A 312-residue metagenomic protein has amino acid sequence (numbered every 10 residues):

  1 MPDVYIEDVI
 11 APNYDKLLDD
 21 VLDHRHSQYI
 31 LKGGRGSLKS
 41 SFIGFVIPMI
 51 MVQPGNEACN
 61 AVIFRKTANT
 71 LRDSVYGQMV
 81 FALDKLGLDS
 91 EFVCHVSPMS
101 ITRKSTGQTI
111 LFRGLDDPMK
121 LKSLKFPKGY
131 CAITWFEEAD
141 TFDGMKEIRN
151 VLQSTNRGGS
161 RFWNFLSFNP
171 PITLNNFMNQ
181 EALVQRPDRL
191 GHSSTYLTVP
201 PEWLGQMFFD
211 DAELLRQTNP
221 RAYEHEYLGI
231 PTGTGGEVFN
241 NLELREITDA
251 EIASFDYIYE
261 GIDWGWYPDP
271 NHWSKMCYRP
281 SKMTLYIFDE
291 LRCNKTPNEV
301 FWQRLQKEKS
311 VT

Functional and structural regions predicted by a protein language model:
M1-Q28: Pre-P-loop entry segment of helicase/translocase ATPase cores
H26-S100: Conserved P-loop
N69, E137-T141: Catalytic acidic motif of RecA-like/P-loop NTPases
T70-A132, P231: Inter-Walker segment of RecA-like/P-loop motor cores
I133, T141-R216: ASCE P-loop NTPase helicase motor core
W135-F136, I262: Hydrophobic residues in beta-strands of the RecA-like P-loop NTPase core, especially within AAA+ ATPase
P200-G265: ATPase catalytic-site recognition across NTP-hydrolyzing enzymes
S274-T312: Nucleic-acid-processing active sites and adjacent nucleic-acid-binding tracks, predominantly divalent metal-dependent
